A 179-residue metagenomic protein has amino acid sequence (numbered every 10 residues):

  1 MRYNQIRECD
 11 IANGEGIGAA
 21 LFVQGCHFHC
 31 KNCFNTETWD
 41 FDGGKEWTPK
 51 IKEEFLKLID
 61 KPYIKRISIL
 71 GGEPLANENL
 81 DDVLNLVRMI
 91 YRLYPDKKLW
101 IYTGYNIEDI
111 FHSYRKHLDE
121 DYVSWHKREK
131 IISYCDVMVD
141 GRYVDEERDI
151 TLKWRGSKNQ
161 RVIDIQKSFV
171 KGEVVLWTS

Functional and structural regions predicted by a protein language model:
M1-F22, H27, N35-D42, V174-V175 (+1 more regions): N-terminal [4Fe-4S]-dependent radical SAM core
M1-Y3, I17, N35-D121: Conserved Radical SAM active-site core
D10-I11, K57-L58, I90, H126-E129 (+1 more regions): Short, flexible, glycine/charge-rich loop motifs used to bind or transfer phosphoryl groups or to couple energy/partner
L21, C30, M138: Conserved, mostly hydrophobic/aromatic
C26, K31, G156: Short Cys/His-centered divalent metal-binding micro-motifs
C26, P74, Y143: Hydrophobic pocket-lining residues within nucleotide cofactor-binding pockets
S124, R128-S179: Classical nucleotidyltransferase
